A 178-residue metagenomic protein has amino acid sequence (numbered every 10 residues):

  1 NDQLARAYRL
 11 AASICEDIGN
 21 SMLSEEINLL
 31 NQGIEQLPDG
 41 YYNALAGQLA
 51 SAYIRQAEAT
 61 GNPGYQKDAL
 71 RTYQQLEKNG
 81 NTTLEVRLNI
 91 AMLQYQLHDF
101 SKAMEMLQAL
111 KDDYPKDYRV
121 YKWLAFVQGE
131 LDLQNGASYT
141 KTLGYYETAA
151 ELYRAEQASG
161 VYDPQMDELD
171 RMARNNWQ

Functional and structural regions predicted by a protein language model:
N1-D2, P38-G40, N81, P115 (+2 more regions): Short coil turns that delineate tetratricopeptide repeat
Q3, L10, Q48, N89 (+4 more regions): Canonical tetratricopeptide repeat
A5, Y41-N43, A50, T83-E85 (+3 more regions): Helix-start (N-cap) detector for alpha-helical repeat units in TPR-like alpha-solenoids, especially tetratricopeptide
S13, S51, R55-E58, M92 (+2 more regions): Residue-level recognition of tetratricopeptide repeat
G19-S21, A57, G64, H98 (+1 more regions): Residue-level detector of the short coil/turn that links helix A to helix B within each tetratricopeptide repeat
N31, G129, S138-A158: TPR/TPR-like (Sel1-like) alpha-helical repeat modules
